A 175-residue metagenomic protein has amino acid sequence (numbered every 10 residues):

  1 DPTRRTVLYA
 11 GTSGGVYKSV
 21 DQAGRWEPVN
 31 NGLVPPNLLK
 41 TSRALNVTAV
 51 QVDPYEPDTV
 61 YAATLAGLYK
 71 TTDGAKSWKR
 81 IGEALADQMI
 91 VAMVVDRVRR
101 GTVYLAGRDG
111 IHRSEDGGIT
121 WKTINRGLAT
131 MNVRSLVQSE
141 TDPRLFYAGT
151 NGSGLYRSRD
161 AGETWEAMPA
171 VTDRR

Functional and structural regions predicted by a protein language model:
D1-R175: Extracellular glycan-interacting surfaces
